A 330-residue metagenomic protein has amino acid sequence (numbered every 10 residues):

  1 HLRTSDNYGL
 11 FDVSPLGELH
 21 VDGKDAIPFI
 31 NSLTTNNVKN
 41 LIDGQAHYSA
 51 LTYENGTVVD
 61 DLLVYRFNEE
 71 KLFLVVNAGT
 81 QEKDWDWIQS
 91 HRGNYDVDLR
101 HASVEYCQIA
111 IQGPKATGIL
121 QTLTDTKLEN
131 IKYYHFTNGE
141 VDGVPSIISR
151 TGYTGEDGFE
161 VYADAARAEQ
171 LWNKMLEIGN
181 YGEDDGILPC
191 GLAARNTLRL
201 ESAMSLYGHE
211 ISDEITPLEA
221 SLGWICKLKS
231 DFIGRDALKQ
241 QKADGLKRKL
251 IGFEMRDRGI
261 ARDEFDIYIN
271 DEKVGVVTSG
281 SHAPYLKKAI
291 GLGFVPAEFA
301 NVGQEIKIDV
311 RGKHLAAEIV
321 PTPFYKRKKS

Functional and structural regions predicted by a protein language model:
H1-T52, T57-V59: Acidic, proline/glycine-enriched N-terminal capping motif
N37-H91: Well-ordered mid-protein domain cores that form the structural environment of catalytic cofactors
F67-S330: Conserved, structured C-terminal
